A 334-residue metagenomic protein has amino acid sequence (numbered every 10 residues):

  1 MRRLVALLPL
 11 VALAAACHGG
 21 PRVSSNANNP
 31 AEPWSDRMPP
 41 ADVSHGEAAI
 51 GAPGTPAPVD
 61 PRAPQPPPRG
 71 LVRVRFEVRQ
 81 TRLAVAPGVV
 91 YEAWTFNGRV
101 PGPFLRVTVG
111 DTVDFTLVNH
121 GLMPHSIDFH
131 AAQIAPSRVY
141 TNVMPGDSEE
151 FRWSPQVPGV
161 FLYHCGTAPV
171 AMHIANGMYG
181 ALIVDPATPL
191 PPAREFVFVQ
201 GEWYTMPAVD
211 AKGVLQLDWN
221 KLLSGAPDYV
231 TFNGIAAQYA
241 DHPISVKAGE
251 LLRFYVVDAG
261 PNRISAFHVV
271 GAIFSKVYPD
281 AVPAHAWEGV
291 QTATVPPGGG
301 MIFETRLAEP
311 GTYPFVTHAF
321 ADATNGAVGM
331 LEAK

Functional and structural regions predicted by a protein language model:
M1-L4: Positively charged n-region of N-terminal signal peptides that target proteins for export
A6-A15: Bacterial N-terminal signal peptides
C17-K334: Copper-binding active sites and cupredoxin-like electron-transfer domains, recognizing His/Cys-rich ligand loops
